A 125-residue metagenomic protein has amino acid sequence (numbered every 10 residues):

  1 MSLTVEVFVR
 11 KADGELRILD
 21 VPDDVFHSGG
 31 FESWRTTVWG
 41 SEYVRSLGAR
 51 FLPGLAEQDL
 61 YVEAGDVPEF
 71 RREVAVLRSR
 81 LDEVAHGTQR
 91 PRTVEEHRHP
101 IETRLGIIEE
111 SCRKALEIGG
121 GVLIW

Functional and structural regions predicted by a protein language model:
M1-W125: Acidic (Asp/Glu-rich) sequence patches and key acidic residues that form negatively charged surfaces used
